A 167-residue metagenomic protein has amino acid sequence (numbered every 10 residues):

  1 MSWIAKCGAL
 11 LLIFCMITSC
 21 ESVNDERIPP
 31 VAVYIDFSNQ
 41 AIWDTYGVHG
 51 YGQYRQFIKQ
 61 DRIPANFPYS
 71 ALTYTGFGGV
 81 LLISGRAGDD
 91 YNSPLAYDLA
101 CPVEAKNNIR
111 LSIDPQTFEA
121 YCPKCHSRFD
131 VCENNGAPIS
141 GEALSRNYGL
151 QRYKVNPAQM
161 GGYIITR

Functional and structural regions predicted by a protein language model:
M1-G8: Bacterial N-terminal signal peptides that target proteins for export
F14, L95, Q116-E119: Processing junctions and N-termini across compartments
C15-S19: C-terminal motif of bacterial Sec signal peptides marking the signal peptidase cleavage site
V23-D114, D130, Q151-R167: N-terminal pre-ligand scaffold of iron-sulfur
P64-Y69, N135-I139, A143-L144: Surface-exposed intrinsically disordered loops and tails
D98-A100, K124-H126, N135: A mature extracytoplasmic/lumenal domain signature
T117-S127: Cysteine-rich micro-motifs
R128-G141, V155: Short metal-binding segments enriched for Cys and/or His
